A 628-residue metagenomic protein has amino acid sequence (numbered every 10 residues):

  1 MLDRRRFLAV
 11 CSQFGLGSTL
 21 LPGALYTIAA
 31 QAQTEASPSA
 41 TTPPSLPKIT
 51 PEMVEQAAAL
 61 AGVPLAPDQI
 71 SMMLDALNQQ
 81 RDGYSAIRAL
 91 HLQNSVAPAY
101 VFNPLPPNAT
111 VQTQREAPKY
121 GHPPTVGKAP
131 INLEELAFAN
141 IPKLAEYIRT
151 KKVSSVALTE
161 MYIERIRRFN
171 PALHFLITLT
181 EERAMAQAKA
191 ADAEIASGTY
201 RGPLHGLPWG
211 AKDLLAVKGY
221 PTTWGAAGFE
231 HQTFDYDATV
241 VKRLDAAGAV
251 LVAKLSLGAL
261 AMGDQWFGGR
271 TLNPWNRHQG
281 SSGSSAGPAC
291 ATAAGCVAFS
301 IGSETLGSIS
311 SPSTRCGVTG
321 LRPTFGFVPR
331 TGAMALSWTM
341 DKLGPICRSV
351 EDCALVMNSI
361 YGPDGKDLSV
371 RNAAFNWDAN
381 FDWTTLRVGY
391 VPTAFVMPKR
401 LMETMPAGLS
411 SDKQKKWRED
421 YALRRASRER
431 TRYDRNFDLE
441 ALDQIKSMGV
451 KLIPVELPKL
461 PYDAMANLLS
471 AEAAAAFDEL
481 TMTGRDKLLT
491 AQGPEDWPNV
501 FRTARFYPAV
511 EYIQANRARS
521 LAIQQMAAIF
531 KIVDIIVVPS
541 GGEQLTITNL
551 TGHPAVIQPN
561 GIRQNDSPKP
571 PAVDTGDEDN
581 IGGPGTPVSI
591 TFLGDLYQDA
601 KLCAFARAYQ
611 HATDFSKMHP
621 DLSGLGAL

Functional and structural regions predicted by a protein language model:
M1-S18: N-terminal secretory signal peptides and thylakoid transit peptides that target proteins across membranes
G23-D75, L92-A99, N376-D378: C-terminal segment of N-terminal export signals and the immediately downstream linker at the start of the mature
P67-M72, L77-L306, T324, E440-D443 (+1 more regions): Gly/Ser-rich catalytic/binding loops embedded in alpha/beta enzyme cores
H122-E135, H205-W224, D382-R425, K446 (+2 more regions): Short helix-loop capping/hinge segments that flank enzyme active sites or metal/cofactor-binding pockets
H122-G127, R322-Y433, H611-L628: A short helix-breaking turn/cap at a secondary-structure junction
K151, G206, A246, V250-V252 (+6 more regions): Glycine-rich, small-residue loops and helix-cap segments that act as flexible hinges at active-site edges
A157-E160, K189, W377, R428-E456 (+2 more regions): Acyltransferase
Y236-I360, P539, N549-G561, P584-T591: Short glycine/serine-rich loop segments
